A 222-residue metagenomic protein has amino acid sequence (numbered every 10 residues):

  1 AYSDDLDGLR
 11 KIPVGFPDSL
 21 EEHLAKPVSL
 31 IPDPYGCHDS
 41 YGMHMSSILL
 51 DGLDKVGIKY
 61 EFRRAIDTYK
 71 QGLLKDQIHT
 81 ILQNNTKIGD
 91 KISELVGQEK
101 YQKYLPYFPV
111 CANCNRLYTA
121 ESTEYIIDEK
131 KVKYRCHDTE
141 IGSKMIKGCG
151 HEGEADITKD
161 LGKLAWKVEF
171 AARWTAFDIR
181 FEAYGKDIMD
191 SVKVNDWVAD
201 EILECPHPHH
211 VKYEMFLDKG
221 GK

Functional and structural regions predicted by a protein language model:
A1-G89, N195, E201: N-terminal Rossmann-like or analogous alpha/beta NTP/dinucleotide-binding catalytic cores that position adenine
N84-K87, V96-K222: Alpha-helical recognition segments enriched in aromatics with Gly/Pro capping that present substrate-recognition
S93: Conserved Walker
